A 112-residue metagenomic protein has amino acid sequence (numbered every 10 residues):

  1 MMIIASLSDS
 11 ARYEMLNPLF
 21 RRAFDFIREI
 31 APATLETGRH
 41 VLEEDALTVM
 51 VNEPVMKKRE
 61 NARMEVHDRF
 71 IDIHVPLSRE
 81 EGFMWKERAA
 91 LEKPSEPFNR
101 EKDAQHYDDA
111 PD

Functional and structural regions predicted by a protein language model:
M1-V51, K58, R63-V66: A short, N-terminal "cap"/entry segment at the start of jelly-roll beta-barrel domains of the cupin/DSBH fold
A5, G82-K86, D109-P111: Short, highly charged low-complexity linear segments
A31, E53, K93-E96, A110: Intrinsic-disorder/low-complexity coil detector
E44, E60-D72, A90-P94, D109-P111: A short beta-loop-beta micro-motif enriched in histidine and acidic residues
V51-E53, W85: Pocket-edge structural micro-motifs
V55-K57, E81: Short, catalytically relevant binding-site loops at active-site mouths
R69-I71, V75-L91, F98-Q105: Glycine- and acidic-residue-biased ligand/ion/polar-headgroup-sensing regions
